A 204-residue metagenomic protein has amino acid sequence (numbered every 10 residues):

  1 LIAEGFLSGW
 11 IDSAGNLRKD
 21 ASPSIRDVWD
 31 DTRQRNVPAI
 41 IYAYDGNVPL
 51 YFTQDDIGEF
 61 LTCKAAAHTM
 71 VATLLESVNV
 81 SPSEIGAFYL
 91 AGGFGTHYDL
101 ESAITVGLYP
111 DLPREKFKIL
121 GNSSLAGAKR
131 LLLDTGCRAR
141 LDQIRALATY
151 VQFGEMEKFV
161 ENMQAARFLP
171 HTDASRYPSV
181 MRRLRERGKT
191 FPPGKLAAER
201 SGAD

Functional and structural regions predicted by a protein language model:
L1-D204: Helical "lid/coupling" subdomains associated with nucleotide-phosphate turnover
